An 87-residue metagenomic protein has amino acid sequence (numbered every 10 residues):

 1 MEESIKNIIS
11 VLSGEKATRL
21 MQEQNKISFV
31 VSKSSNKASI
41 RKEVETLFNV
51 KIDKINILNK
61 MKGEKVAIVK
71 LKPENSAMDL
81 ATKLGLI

Functional and structural regions predicted by a protein language model:
M1-I87: Contiguous, often N-terminal, cationic amphipathic patches that form binding interfaces
